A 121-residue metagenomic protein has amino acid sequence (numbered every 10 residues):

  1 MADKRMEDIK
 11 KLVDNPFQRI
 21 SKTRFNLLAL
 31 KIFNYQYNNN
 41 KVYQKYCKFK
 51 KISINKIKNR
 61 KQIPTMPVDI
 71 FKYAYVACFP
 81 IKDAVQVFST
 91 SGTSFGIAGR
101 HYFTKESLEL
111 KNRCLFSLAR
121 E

Functional and structural regions predicted by a protein language model:
M1-E121: Nucleotide 5′-phosphate-binding alpha/beta core
